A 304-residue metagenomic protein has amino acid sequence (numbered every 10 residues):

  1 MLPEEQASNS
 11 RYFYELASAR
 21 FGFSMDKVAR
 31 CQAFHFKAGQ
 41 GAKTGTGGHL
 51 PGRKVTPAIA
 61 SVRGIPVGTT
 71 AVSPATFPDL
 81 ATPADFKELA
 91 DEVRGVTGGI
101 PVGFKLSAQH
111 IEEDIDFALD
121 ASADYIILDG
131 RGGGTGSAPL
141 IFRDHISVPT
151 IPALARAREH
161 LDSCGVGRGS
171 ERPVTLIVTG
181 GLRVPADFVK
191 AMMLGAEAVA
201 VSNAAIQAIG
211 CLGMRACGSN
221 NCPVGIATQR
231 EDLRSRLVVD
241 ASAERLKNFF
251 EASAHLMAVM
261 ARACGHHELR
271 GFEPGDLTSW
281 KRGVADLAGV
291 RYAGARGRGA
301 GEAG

Functional and structural regions predicted by a protein language model:
M1-E92, V96-L119: Active-site-facing alpha/beta catalytic cores
E4-N9, A121, Y125, D129 (+1 more regions): Terminal amphipathic helices with adjacent charged low-complexity linkers/tails
Q6-G39, V148-P149, R158-E159, G165-V174 (+7 more regions): Phosphate/diphosphate-binding loops
N9-F21, I146-T150, G218-G225, A288-R296: Short, structured secondary-structure boundary patches
A42, V96, Y125, D129 (+7 more regions): Change "in soluble alpha/beta enzymes" to "in soluble alpha/beta proteins
A60, G64-V67, F77, T82 (+5 more regions): Short capping/connector residues at structural and topological boundaries
P74-R234: Glycine-rich phosphate/ribose-binding loops and adjacent secondary-structure elements that form binding surfaces
L237-G304: C-terminal extensions of enzymes
